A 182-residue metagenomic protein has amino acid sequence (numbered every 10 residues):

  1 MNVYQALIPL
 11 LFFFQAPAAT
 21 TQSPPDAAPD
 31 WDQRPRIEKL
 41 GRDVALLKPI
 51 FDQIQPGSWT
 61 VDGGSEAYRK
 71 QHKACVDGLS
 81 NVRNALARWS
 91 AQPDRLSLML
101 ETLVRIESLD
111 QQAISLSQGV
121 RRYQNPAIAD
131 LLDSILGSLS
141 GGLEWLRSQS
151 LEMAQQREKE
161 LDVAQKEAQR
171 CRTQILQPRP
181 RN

Functional and structural regions predicted by a protein language model:
Y4-F14: Sec-dependent N-terminal signal peptides
F14, A18-T21: Boundary at the C-terminal end of the N-terminal hydrophobic targeting segment
P25-S58, V120-N182: C-terminal amphipathic alpha-helix
L40-E107, Q112: Alpha-helical segments in soluble extracytoplasmic regions
L116-Q118: Soluble oligomerization/assembly scaffold segments of membrane-associated complexes
